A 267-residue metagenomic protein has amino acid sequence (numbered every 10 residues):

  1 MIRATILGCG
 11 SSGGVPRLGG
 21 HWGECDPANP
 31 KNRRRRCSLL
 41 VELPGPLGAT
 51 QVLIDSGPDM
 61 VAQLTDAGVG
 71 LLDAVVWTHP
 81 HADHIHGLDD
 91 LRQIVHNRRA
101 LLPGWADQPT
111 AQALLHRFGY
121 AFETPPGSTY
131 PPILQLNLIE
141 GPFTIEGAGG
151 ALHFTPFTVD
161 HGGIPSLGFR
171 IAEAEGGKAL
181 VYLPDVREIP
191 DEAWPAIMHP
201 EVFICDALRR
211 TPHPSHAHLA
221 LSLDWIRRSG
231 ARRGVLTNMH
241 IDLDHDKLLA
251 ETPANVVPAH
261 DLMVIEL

Functional and structural regions predicted by a protein language model:
M1-L183, L249-L267: Binuclear metal-dependent hydrolase catalytic cores
R187-L267: Cap/insert and terminal regions of metallo-dependent hydrolase folds
